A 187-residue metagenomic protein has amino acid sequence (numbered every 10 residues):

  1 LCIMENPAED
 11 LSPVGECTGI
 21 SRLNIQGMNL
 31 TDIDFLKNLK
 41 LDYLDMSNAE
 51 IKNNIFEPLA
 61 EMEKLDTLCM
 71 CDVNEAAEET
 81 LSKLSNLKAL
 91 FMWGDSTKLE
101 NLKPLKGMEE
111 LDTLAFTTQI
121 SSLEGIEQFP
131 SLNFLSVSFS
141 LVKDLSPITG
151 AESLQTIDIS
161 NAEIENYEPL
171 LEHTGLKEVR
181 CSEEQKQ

Functional and structural regions predicted by a protein language model:
L1-P13, G19-F35, K40-F56, K64-T80 (+5 more regions): Concave beta-strand-loop units of leucine-rich repeat
